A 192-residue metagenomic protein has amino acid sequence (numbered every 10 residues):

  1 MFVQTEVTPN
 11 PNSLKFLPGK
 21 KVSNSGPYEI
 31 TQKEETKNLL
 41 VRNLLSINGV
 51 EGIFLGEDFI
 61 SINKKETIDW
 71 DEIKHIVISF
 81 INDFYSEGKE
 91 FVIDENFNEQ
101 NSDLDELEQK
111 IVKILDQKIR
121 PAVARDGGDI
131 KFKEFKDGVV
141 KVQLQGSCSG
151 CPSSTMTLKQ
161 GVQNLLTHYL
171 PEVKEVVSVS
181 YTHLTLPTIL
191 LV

Functional and structural regions predicted by a protein language model:
E6-Q32, D71, H75-I76, D83-K113: N-terminal presequence-like segments and adjacent domain-start helices
F16, L44, I60-N63, F132-Q145: Short, aliphatic-rich beta-strand segments
K21-S25, E29-E35, I62-I68, V140-K159: A short interface-forming secondary-structure element
Q32-S46, K113-R120: Short amphipathic alpha-helix segments
L39-V41, V77-I81, I119, S154-E172: Short, non-transmembrane amphipathic alpha-helical segments
L44-F59, D129, T167-V176: Short acidic amphipathic segments
I47-G49, F59, I68-F80: Acidic-enriched and Gly/Ser
T182-T188: Conserved small/polar residues in nucleotide/adenosyl-binding loops
